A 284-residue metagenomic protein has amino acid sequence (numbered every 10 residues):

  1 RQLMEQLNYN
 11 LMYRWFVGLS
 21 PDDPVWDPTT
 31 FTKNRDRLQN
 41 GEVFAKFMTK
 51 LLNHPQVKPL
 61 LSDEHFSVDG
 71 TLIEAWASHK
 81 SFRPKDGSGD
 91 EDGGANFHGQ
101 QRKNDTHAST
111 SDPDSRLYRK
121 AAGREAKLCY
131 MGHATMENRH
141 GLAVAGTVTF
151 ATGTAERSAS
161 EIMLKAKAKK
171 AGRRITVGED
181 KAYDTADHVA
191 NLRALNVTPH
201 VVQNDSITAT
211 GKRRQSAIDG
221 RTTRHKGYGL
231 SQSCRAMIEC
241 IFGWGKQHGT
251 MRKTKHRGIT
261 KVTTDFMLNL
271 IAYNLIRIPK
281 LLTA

Functional and structural regions predicted by a protein language model:
R1, E5-N8, V17-V197, V202-N204 (+2 more regions): Polybasic low-complexity intrinsically disordered regions
F16, K58, K169, Y228 (+2 more regions): N-terminal hydrophobic alpha-helix used for membrane targeting or insertion
T49-V57, Q232-I238, F266-L270: Charged alpha-helix within mobile-element recombinases
G87-E91, K181-T264: Helix-centered, glycine/charged polyanion-binding patches within enzymatic domains that contact phosphate-containing
Y130, E156-A159, M237, I241 (+1 more regions): Catalytic-loop motifs flanking and including active-site residues across diverse enzymes
T260-A284: In a subset of proteins, long, contiguous C-terminal domains/tails are tracked
